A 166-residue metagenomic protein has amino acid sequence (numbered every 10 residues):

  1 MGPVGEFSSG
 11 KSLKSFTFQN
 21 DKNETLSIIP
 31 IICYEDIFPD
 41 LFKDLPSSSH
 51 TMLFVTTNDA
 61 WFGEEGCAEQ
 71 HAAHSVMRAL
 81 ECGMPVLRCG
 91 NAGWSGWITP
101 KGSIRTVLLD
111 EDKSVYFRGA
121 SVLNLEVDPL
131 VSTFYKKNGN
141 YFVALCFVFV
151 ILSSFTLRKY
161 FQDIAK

Functional and structural regions predicted by a protein language model:
M1-K166: Enzyme catalytic cores with a strong preference for nitrogen-chemistry domains
